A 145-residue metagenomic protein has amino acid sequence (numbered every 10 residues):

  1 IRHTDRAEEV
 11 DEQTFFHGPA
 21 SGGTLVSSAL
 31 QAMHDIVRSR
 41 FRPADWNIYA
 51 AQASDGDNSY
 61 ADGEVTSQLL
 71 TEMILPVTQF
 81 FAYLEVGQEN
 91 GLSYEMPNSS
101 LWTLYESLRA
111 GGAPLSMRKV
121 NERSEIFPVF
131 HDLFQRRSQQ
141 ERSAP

Functional and structural regions predicted by a protein language model:
I1-P145: Acidic, glycine-rich A-domain
